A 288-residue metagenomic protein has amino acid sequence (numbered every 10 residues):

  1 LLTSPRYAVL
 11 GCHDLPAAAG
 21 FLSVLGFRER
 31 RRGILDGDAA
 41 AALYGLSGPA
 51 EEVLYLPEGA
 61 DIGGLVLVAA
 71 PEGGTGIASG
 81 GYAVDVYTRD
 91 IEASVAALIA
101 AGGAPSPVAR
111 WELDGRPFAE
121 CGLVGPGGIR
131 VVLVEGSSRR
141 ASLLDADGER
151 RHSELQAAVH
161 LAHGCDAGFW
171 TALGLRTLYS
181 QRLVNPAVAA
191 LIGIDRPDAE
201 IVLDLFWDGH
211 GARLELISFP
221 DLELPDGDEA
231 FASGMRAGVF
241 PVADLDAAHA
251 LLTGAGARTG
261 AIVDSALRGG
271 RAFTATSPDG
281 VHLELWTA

Functional and structural regions predicted by a protein language model:
L1, R32-I34, A41, G63-V68 (+6 more regions): Vicinal oxygen chelate
L2-G74, A78-G81, A100: An N-terminus-focused feature that recognizes amino-terminal "leader" regions
P5-C12, L22, V53-Y55, I62-V68 (+8 more regions): Short, structured motif recognition centered on aromatic/hydrophobic residues
G11-L15, H160-C165, A243: Conserved beta-strand-loop-alpha-helix junction that forms the acyl-donor binding cleft
A17, I91-V95, A167, L245-H249: Short, conserved charged micro-motifs
A18-S23, L98, G128, D166-G174 (+2 more regions): Conserved active-site tyrosine of GNAT-family acetyltransferases
I194, I217, L224-G227: Intrinsic, low-complexity N-terminal interaction/targeting segments
G234-F240: Low-complexity, glycine/alanine/valine/leucine- and proline-rich hydrophobic stretches
